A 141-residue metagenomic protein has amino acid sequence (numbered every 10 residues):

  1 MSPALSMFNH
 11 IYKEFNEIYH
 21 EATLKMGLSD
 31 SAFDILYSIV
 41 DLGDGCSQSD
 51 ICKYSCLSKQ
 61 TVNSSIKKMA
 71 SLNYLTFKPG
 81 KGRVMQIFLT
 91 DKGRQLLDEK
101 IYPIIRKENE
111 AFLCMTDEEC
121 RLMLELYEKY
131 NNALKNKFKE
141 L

Functional and structural regions predicted by a protein language model:
M1-M26: N-terminal leader segment of winged-helix/HTH proteins
A4, S31-A32, K92, E119: N-terminal positioning helix adjacent to the helix-turn-helix/winged-helix DNA-binding module
F8, L36-I39, Y127: Hydrophobic structural patches
Y12, G43, L97, N131-K135: A structural signal for well-ordered alpha-helices, especially hydrophobic packing surfaces of coiled-coils
E17-T61: N-terminal helix-turn-helix DNA-binding core of bacterial DNA-binding proteins
K67-E125: Charged, amphipathic alpha-helical coiled-coil/dimerization segments
E119-L141: Exposed, interaction-prone assembly regions rather than primary DNA-binding/catalytic cores
